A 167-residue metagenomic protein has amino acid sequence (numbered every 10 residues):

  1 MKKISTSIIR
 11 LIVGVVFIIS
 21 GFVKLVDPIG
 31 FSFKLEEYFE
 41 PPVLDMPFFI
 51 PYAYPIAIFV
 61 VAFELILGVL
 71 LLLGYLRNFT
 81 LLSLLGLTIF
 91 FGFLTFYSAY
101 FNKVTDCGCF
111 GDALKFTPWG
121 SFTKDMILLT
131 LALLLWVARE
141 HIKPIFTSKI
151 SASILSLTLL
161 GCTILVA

Functional and structural regions predicted by a protein language model:
M1-S5, I145-F146: Short, Lys/Arg-rich N-terminal segment immediately upstream of the first membrane anchor
K3-L25, A53-F93: Functionalized membrane-embedded alpha-helices
T6, G120-K124, I154: Alpha-helical transmembrane segments of integral membrane proteins
S20-V60: Solvent-exposed, well-ordered loop and adjacent helix/strand elements within mature globular domains that form
G21-F31, Y38, L72, G92-K103 (+2 more regions): Transmembrane helix-loop junctions and nearby membrane-interface residues
P51-A62, S121-L131: Hydrophobic alpha-helical transmembrane segments
I89-I142: Membrane-embedded alpha-helical segments of integral membrane proteins
F146-A167: Internal/C-terminal transmembrane anchor helices
